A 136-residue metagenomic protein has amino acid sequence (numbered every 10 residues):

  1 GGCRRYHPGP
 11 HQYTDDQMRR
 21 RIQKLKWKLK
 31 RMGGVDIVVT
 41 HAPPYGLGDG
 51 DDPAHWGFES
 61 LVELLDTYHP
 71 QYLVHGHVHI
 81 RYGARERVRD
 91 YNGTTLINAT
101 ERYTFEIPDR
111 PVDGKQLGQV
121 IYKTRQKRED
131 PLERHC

Functional and structural regions predicted by a protein language model:
G1, H75, N92: Short glycine-rich loop/turn motifs that provide flexible caps or phosphate-binding loops at active sites
G1-W56, S60, R125: Conserved catalytic scaffold of divalent metal-dependent phosphoesterases
R4-R5, P43-Y45, H77-R81, R102: Catalytic metal-binding/acid-base residues of hydrolase active sites
V38, L73-H75: Short, hydrophobic beta-strand segments that form beta-sheet elements in well-ordered domains
E63-Y68, Y72, R81-C136: Binuclear metal-dependent phosphoesterase catalytic core
